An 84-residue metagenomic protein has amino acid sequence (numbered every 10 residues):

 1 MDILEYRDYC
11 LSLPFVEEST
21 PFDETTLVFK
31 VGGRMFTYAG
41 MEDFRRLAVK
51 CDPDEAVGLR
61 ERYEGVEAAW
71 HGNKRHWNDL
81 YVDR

Functional and structural regions predicted by a protein language model:
M1-R84: Charge-dense, helix-prone N-terminal extensions
